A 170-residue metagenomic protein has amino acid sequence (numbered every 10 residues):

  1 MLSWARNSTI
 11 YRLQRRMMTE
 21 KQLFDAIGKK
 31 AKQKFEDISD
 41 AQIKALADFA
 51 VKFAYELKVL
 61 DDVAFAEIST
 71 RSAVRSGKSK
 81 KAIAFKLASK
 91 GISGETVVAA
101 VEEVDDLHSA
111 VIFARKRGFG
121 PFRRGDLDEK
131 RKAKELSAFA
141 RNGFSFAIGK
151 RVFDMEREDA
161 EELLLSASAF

Functional and structural regions predicted by a protein language model:
M1-F170: An alpha-helical, amphipathic repeat domain used for nucleic-acid recognition, typified by the mTERF helical solenoid
